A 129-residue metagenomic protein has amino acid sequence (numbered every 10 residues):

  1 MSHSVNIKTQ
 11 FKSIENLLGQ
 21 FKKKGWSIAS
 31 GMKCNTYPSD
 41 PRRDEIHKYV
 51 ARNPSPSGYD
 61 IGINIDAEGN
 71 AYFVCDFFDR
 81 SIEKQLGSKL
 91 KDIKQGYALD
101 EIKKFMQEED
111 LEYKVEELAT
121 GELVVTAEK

Functional and structural regions predicted by a protein language model:
M1-K129: Interaction-mediating elements
